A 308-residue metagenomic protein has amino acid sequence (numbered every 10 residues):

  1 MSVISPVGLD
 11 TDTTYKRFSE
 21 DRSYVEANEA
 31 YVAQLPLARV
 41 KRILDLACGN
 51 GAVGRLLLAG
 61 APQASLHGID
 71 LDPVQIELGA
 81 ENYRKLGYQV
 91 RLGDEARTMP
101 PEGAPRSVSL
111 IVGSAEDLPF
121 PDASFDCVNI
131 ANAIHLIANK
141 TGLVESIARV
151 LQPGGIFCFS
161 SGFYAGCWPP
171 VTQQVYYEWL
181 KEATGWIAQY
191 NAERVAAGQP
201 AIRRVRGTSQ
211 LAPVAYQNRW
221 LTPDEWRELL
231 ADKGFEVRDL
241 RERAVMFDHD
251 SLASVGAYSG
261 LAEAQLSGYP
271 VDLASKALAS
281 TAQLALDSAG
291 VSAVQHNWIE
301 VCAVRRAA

Functional and structural regions predicted by a protein language model:
I4-P6, V237-V291: C-terminal helical/coil "lid" or tail adjacent to the Rossmann-like core of SAM-dependent
V7-V25: Class I SAM-dependent methyltransferase Rossmann-like catalytic core, especially the SAM/SAH-binding loop
R22-K41, L56: Conserved alpha-helix/loop element of class I SAM-dependent methyltransferases that forms part of the SAM/SAH-binding
L44, A52-D117: Class I SAM-dependent methyltransferase SAM/SAH-binding core
N129: A conserved beta-strand element that flanks and buttresses the S-adenosyl-L-methionine
T141-P153: A short glycine-rich, Lys/Arg-flanked "PGG" loop and its adjoining helix->strand segment in the class I
C158-Q199: Conserved class I S-adenosyl-L-methionine
N218-K233: Short alpha-helix
